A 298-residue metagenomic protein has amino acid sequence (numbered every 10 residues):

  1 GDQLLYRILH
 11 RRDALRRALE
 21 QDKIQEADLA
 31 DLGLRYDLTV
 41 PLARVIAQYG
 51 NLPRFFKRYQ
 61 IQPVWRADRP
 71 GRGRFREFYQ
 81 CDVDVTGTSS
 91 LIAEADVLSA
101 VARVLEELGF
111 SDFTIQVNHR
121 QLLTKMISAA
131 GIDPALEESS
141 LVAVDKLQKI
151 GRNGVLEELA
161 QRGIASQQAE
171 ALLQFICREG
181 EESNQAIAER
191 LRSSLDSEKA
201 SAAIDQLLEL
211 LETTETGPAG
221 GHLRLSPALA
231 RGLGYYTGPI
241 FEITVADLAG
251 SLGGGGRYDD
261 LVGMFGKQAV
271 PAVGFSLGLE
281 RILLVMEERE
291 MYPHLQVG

Functional and structural regions predicted by a protein language model:
G1, A129-G131, P239-F241: Short low-complexity, flexible loop/linker segments enriched in glycine and/or proline with clustered acidic
G1-L32: Polyanion/phosphate-binding surface patch
D2-R11, P134-E138, V245-A246: Short, structured secondary-structure boundary patches
Q3-L4, R11, K146, Q185 (+1 more regions): Short linear motifs in intrinsically disordered/low-complexity regions
I24-L29, D37-S111, Q121, L156-G298: Positively charged, Gly/Ser-enriched RNA/tRNA-binding surfaces
I115-A160: Short terminal or interdomain "cap/linker" segment that borders an active site or interface and mediates
